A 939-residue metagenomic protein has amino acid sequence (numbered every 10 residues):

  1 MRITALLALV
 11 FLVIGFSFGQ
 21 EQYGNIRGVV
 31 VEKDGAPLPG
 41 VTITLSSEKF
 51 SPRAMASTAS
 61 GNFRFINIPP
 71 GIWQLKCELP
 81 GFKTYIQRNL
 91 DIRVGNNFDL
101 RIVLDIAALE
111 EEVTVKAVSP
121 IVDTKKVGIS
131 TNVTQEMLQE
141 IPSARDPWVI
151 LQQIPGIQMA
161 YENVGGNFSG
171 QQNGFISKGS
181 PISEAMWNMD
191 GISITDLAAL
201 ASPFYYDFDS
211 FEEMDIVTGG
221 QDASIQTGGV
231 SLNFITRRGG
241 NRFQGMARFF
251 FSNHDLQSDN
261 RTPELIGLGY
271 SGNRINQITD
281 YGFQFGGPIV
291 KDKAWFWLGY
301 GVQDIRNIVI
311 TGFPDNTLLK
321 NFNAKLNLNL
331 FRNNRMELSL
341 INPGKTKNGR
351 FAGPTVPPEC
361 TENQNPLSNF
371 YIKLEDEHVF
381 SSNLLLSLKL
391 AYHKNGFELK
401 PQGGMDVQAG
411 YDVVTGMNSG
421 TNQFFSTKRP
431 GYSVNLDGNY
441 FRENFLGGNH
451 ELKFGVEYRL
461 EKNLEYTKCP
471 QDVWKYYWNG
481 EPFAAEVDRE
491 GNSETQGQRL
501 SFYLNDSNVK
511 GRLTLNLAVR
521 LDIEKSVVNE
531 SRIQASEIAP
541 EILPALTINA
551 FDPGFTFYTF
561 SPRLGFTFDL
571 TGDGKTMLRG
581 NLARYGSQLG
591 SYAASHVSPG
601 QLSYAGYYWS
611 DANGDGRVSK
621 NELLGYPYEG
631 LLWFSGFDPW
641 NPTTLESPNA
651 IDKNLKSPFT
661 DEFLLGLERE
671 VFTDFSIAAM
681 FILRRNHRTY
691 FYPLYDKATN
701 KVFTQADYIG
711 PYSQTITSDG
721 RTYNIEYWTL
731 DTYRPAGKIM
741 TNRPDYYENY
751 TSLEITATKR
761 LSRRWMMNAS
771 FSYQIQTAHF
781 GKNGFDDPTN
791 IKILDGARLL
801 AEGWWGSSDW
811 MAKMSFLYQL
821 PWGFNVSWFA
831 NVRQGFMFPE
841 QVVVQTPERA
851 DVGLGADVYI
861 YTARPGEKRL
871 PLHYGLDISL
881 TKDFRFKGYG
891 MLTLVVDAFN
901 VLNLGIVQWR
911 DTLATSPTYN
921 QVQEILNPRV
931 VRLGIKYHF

Functional and structural regions predicted by a protein language model:
F18-G128, N132: Periplasm-facing N-terminal accessory domains of Gram-negative outer-membrane beta-barrel systems
F82-D105, L109-R238, Q257, E264-Y270 (+3 more regions): Periplasmic N-terminal accessory/gating domains of Gram-negative outer-membrane beta-barrel systems
A160, E530-S561, G565-T741, G855 (+2 more regions): Solvent-exposed loop/turn elements at secondary-structure boundaries
Q244, N273-T346, Q364-L390, P562: Transmembrane beta-barrel wall of Gram-negative outer-membrane proteins
T311-F313, T421, G447-D573, L623-L624 (+1 more regions): Signature of Gram-negative outer-membrane beta-barrel scaffolds
L318, R332-Y503, I542-I548, K701-F703 (+3 more regions): Replace "related TpsB outer-membrane translocases also match" with "some related outer-membrane beta-barrels such as
E524, E670, A678-P839: Gram-negative outer-membrane beta-barrel transporters
Q588, D674, H687-R688, Y692 (+2 more regions): C-terminal beta-signal and adjacent terminal beta-strands/loops of Gram-negative outer-membrane beta-barrel proteins
